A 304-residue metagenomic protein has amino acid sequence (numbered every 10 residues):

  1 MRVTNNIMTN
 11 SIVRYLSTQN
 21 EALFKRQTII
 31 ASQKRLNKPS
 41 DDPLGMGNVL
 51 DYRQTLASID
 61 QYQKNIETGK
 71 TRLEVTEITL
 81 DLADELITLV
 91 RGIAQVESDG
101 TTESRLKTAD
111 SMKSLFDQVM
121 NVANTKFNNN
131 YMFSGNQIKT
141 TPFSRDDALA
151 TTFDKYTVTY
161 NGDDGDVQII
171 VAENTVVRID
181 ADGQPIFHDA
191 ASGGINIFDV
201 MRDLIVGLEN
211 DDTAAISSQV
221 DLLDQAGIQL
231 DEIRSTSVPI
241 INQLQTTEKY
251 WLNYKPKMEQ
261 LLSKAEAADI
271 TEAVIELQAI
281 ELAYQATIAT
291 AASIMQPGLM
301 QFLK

Functional and structural regions predicted by a protein language model:
M1-T140, D203-K304: Amphipathic alpha-helical polymerization modules
T141-N210: Cysteine-poor, low-complexity segments in flexible/peripheral regions
